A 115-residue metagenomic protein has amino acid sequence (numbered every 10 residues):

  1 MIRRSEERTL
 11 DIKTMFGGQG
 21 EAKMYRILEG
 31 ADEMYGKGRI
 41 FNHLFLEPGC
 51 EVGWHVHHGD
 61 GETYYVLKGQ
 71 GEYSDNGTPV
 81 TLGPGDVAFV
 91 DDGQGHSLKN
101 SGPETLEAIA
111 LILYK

Functional and structural regions predicted by a protein language model:
M1-G38: A short, N-terminal "cap"/entry segment at the start of jelly-roll beta-barrel domains of the cupin/DSBH fold
R26-G30, N42-H58, D92: Conserved short histidine dyad/triad with adjacent acidic residue
H43, T63, F89, E104-K115: A short hydrophobic beta-strand segment most commonly corresponding to one strand of the jelly-roll/cupin
P48-C50, G59-D60, T78, Q94-G95 (+2 more regions): A generic "binding-loop/recognition-motif" signal
W54, Y73-S74, V90, H96-G102: Short beta-strand His + acidic residue motifs that chelate non-heme Fe in jelly-roll/DSBH and cupin folds
G59-G61, Y65-G71: Glycine- and acidic-residue-biased ligand/ion/polar-headgroup-sensing regions
T78-D92: Short acidic-glycine-tyrosine-enriched beta hairpin
